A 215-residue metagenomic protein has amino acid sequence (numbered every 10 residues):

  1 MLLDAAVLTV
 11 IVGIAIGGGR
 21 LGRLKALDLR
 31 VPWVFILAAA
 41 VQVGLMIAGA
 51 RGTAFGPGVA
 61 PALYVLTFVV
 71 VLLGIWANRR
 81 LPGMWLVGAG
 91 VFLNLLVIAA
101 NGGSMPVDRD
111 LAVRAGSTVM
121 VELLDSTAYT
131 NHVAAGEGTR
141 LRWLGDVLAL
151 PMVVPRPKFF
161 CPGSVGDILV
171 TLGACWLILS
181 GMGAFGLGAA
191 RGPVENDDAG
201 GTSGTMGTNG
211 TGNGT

Functional and structural regions predicted by a protein language model:
M1-F68: Transmembrane alpha-helical insertion/packing segments
V12-G22, L73-R80, I178-F185: Structural signal for the C-terminal ends of transmembrane alpha-helices and the immediately following loop
V59-L66, F160-L172: Membrane-interface loop-to-helix entry segments
V70-N101: Interfacial segments of alpha-helical transmembrane regions
A89-S104, S117-T127: Hydrophobic alpha-helical membrane-insertion segments
A112-P162: Extracytosolic (periplasmic/ER-lumenal) interhelical loops and adjacent juxtamembrane/interface segments of multi-pass
L177-A199: Juxtamembrane interface at the cytosolic side of transmembrane helices
P193-T215: Long, low-complexity, intrinsically disordered cytosolic termini of multi-pass membrane proteins
